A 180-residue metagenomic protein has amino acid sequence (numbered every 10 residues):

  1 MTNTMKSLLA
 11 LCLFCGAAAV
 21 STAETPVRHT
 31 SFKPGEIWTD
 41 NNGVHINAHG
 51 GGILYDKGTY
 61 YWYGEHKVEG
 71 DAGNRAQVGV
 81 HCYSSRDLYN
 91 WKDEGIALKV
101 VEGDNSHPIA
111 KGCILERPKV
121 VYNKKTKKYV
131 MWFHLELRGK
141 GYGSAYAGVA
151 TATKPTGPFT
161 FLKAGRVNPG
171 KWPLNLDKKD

Functional and structural regions predicted by a protein language model:
M1-L9: Bacterial N-terminal signal peptides that target proteins for export
T2-N3, V20-A23: A detector of low-complexity, intrinsically disordered, Ser/Thr/Gly/Pro/Ala-rich segments
L8-A18: Bacterial N-terminal signal peptides
A23-D180: Carbohydrate-active catalytic/glycan-binding domains of CAZyme proteins, especially the secreted or lumenal ectodomains
